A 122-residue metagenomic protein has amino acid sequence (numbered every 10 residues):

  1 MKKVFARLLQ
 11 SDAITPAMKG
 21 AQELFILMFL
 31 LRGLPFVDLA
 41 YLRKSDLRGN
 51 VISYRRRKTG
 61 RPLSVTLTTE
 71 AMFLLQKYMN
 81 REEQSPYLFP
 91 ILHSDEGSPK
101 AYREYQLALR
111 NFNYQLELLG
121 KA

Functional and structural regions predicted by a protein language model:
M1-A6, T68-A122: Active-site/catalytic core of tyrosine-dependent DNA strand-transfer enzymes
M1-F36, A40: Basic, Lys/Arg- and aromatic-enriched nucleic-acid-binding interface segment
K2-F5, A21-L24, G49, G60-P62 (+1 more regions): Active-site lining segments that contact anionic ligands and/or coordinate catalytic metals
Q10-A13, F29, Y41-K44, M79-E83 (+1 more regions): Hydrophobic alpha-helix feature that most strongly marks membrane-spanning transmembrane helices and their immediate
D12-T15, S53-T66, P99-A108: Short, contiguous acidic/charged loop-to-helix segments that flank catalytic cores in large enzymes
E23, V37-G49, A101-Q106: Surface-exposed flexible segments
Y41-N80: Conserved tyrosine-mediated DNA breakage-rejoining catalytic core shared by Y-recombinases
